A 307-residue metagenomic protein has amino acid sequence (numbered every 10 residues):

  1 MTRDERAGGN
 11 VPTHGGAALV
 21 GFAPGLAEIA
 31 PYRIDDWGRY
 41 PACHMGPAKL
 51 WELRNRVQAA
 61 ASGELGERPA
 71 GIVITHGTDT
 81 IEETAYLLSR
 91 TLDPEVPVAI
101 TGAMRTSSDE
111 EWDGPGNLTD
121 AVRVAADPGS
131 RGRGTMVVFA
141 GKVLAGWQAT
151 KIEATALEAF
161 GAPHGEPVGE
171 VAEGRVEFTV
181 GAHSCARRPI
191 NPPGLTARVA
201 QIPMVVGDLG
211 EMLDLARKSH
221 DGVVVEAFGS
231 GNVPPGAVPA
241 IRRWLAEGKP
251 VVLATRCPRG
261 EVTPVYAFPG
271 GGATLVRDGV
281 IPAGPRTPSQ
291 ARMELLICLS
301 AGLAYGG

Functional and structural regions predicted by a protein language model:
M1-S62, P239, R259, P282: ATP/NTP phosphate-donor binding region
T2-A17, T80, Y86-V98, G114-D120 (+2 more regions): A glycine- and small-aliphatic-rich helix-loop capping segment at beta-alpha/alpha-beta transitions that lines
G15-E28, A145-N232: Accessory alpha-helical/coil subdomains and C-terminal extensions that flank or cap enzyme catalytic cores
E67-I81, S219-S230: Short acidic, glycine-rich surface-loop motifs adjacent to enzyme active sites
I74-H76, A99-G102, M136-A140, P203 (+2 more regions): Short beta-strand segments
I74-V96, V233-R242: Short Gly/Thr/Asp-enriched flexible loops that form oxyanion-binding sites at enzyme active sites
I100-A172: Internal gly/pro-rich beta-alpha loop/helix module that stabilizes soluble enzyme cofactors or their anionic handles
G231, P235-G307: ATP/nucleoside-binding phosphotransfer catalytic cores, i.e., glycine-rich phosphate-binding loops
